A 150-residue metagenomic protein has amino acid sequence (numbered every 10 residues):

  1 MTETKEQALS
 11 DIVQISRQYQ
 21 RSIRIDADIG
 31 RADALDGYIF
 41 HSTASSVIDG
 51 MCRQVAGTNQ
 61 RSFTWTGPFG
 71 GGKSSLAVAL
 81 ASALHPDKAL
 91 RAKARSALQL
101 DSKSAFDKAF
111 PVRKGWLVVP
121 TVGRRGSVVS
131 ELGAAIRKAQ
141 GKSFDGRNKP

Functional and structural regions predicted by a protein language model:
M1-G71, L84, L100, V118 (+1 more regions): Walker A/P-loop-proximal flanking segment of P-loop NTPase domains
Q60-S62, T66-G71, S75-P150: P-loop NTPase nucleotide-binding core
